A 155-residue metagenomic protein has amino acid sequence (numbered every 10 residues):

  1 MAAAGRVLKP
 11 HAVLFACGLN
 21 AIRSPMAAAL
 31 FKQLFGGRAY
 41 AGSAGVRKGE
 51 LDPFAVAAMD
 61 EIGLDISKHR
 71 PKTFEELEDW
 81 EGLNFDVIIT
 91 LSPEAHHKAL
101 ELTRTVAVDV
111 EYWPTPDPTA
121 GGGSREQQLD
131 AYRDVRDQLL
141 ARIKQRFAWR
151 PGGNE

Functional and structural regions predicted by a protein language model:
M1-E155: Short polar/charged helix/loop
